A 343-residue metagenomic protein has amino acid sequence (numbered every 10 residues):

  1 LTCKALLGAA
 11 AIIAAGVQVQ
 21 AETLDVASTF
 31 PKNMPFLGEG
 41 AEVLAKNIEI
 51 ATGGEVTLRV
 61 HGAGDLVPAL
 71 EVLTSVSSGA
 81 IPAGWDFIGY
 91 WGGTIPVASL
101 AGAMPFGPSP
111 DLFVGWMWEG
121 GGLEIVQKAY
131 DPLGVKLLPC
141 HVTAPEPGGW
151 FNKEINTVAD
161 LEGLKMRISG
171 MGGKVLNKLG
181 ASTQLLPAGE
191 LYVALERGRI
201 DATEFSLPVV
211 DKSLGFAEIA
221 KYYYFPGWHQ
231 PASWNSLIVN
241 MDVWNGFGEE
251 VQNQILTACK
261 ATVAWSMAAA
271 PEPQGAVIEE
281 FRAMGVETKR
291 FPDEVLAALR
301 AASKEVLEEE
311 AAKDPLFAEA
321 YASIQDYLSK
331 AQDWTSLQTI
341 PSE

Functional and structural regions predicted by a protein language model:
L1-L7: Bacterial N-terminal signal peptides that target proteins for export
G8-A9, V19: Cleavable N-terminal signal peptides
A15-A21: Sec/Tat signal peptide C-region and signal peptidase I cleavage site
A21-F113, L123-E343: N-terminal secretory/targeting leader peptides
